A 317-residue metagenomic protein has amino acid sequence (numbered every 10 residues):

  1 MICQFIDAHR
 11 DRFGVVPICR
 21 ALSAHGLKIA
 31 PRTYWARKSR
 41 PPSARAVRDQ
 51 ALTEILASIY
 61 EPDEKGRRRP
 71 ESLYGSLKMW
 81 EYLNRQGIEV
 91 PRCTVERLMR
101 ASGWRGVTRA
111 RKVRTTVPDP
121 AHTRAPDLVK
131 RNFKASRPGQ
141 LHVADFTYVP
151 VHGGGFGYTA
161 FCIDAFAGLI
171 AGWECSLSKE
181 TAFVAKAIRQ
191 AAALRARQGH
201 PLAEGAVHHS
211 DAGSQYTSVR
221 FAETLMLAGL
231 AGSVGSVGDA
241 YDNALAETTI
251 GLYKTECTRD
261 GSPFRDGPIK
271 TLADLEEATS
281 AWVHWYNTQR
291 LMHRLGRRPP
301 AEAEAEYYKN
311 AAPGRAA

Functional and structural regions predicted by a protein language model:
M1-D7, K28-P138, P299-K309, P313: Basic, flexible linker segments flanking DNA-binding modules in nucleic acid-interacting mobile-element proteins
M1-P17, K28, S233, A316-A317: Residue-centric detector for conserved, function-critical "anchor" positions in compact interaction modules
C19, Y34, L56, M79 (+15 more regions): Mobile genetic element proteins and their domesticated derivatives, centered on retroelements and DNA transposons
A46, R85, K134-A135, V151-H152 (+3 more regions): Conserved, non-catalytic sequence blocks in retroelement Pol enzymes and Pol-derived host proteins
T108-V117, G205-A212, L227-L245, R259-I269: RNase H-like polynucleotidyl transferase catalytic core
R131, A135-A171: An active-site-proximal beta-strand-loop segment
V151, G155, E174-G199: Active-site beta-loop-alpha junctions of metal-dependent nucleic acid enzymes, especially the RNase H-like/DDE
M226-A228, I250-A317: C-terminal domain-tail junction helix/linker
